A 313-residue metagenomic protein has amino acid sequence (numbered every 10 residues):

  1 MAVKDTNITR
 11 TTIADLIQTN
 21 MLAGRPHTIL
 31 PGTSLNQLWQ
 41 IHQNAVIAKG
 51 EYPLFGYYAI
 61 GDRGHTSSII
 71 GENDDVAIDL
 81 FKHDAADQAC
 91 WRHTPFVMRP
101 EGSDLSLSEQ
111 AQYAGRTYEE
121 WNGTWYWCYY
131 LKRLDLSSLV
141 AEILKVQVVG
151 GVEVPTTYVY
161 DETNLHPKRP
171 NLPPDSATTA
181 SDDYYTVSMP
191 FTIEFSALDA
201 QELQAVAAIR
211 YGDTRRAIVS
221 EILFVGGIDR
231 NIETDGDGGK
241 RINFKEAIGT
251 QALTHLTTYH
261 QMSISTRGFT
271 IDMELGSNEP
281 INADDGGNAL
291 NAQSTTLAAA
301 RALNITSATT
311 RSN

Functional and structural regions predicted by a protein language model:
M1-V219, G226-N313: Small cysteine-rich, disulfide-bonded extracellular modules of the LU/uPAR three-finger superfamily and closely related
